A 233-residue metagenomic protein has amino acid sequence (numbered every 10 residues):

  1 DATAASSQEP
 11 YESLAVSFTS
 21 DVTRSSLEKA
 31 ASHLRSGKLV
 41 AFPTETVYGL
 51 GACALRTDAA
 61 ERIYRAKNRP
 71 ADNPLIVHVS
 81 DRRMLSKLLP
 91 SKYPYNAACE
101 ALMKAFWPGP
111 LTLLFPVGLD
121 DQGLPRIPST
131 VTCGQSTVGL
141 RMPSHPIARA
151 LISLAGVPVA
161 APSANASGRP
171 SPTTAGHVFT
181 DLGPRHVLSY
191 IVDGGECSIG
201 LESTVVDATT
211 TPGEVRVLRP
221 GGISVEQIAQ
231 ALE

Functional and structural regions predicted by a protein language model:
D1-E233: Active-site-adjacent structural elements in enzyme catalytic cores
